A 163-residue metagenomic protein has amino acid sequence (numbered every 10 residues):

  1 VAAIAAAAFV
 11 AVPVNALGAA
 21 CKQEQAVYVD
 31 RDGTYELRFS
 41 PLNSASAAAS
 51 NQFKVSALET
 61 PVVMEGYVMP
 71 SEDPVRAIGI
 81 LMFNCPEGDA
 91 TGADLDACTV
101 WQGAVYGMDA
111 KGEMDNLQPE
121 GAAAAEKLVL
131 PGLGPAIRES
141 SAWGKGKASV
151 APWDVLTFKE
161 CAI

Functional and structural regions predicted by a protein language model:
V1-I4: Bacterial N-terminal signal peptides that target proteins for export
A11-P13: N-terminal signal peptide c-region/cleavage motif recognized by signal peptidases
A16-V27: N-terminal helix-cap/turn-to-beta initiation motif at the start of protein domains
Q25-S50: Short, solvent-exposed loop/hinge segments that bridge or flank secondary-structure elements
S56-D94: Mid-chain, structured segments of secreted extracytoplasmic proteins
K111-I163: Glycine-rich, aromatic-bearing surface loops/beta-hairpins
